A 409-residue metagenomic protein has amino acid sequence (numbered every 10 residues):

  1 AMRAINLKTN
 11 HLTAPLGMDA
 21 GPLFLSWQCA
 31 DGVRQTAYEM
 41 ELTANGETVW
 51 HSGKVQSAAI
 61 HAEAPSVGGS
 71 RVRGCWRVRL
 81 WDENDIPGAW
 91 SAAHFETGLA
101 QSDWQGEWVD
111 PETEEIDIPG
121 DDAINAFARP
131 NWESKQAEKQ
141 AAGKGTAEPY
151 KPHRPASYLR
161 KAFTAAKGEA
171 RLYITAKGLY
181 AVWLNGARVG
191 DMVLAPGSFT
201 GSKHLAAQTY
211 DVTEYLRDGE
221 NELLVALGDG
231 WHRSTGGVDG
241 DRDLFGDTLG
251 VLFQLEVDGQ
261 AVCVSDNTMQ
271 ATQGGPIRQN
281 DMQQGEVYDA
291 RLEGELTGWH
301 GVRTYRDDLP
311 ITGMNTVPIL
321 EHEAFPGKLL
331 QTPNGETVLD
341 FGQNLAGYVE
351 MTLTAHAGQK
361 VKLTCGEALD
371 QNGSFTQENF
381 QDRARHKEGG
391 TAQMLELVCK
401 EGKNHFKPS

Functional and structural regions predicted by a protein language model:
M2-S409: Extracellular/oxidizing-compartment recognition motifs
